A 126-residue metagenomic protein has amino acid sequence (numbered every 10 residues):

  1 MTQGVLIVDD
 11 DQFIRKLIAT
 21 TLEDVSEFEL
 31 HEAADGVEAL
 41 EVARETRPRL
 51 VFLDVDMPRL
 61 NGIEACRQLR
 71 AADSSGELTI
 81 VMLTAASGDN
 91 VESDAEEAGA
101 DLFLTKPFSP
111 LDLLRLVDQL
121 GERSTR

Functional and structural regions predicted by a protein language model:
Q12-H31: Two-component/phosphorelay signaling modules centered on CheY-like receiver
D35-E38, N61-R67: Acidic catalytic/metal-coordinating carboxylates
T46-F52: Active-site beta3 strand of CheY-like receiver
M57: Receiver (REC) domain active-site loop signature in two-component systems and cognate sites in sensor histidine kinases
E64, S87-L102, R115: Alpha4 helix (beta4-alpha4-beta5 surface) of REC/receiver domains from two-component response regulators
F108-V117: C-terminal output helix
